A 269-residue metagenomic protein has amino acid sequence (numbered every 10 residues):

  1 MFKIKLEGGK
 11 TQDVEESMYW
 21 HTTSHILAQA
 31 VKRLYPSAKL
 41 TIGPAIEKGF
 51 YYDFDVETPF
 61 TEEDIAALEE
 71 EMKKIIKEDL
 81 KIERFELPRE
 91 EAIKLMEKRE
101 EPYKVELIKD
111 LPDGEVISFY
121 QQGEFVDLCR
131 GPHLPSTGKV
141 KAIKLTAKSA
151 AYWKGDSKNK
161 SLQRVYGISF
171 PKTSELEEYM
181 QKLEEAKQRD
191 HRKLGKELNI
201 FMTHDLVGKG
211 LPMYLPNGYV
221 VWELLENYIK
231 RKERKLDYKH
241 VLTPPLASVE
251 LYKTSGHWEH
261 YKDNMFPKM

Functional and structural regions predicted by a protein language model:
M1-M18, A30, K39-A45, Y51-M269: Auxiliary tRNA-acceptor-end handling modules of aminoacyl-tRNA synthetases
R33: Metal-associated gating/positioning segment near the N- to mid-region
